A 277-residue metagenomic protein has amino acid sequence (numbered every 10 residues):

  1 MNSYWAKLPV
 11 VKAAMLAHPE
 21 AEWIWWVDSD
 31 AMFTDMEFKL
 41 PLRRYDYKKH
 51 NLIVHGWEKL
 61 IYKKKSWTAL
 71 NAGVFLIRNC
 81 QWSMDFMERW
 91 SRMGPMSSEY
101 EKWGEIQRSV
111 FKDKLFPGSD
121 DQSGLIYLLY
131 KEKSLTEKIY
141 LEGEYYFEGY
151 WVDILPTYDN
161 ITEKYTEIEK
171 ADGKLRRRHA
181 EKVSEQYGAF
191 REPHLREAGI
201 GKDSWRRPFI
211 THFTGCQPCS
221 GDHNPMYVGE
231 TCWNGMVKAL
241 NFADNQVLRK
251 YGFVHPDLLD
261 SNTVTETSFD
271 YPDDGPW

Functional and structural regions predicted by a protein language model:
M1-W23, E37, K48: Active-site-proximal specificity loops/subdomain of glycosyltransferases
S3-Y4, K64-T68, L76-N79, K114-G118 (+2 more regions): Aromatic-acidic/polar surface patches that form glycan- and anion
P9, W82-D274: Catalytic core and acceptor-binding pocket of nucleotide-sugar-dependent glycosyltransferases
P19, W26, W67-A69, D120: A generic fold-level signal
E22, A72-G73, F209: Residue-level detector of short, conserved catalytic/binding motifs and their immediate flanks
W25-V27, I53-V54, I139, F209-T211: Hydrophobic/aromatic beta-strand patches that form the interior of the parallel beta-sheet core in alpha/beta enzyme
D28-M32: The conserved acidic donor/metal-binding loop of glycosyltransferases
F33-V74, N79-C80, Y100: Conserved donor-nucleotide/metal-binding helix-loop-beta segment in metal-dependent transferases, i.e., the alpha-helix
